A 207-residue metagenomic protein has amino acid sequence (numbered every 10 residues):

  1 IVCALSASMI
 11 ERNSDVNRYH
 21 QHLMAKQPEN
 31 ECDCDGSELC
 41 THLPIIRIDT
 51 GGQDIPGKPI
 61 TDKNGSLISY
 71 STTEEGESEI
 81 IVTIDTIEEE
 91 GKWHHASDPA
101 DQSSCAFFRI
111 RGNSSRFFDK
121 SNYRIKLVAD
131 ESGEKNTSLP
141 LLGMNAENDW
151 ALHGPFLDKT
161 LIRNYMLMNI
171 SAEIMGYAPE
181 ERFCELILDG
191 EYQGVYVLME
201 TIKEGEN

Functional and structural regions predicted by a protein language model:
V2-N207: Phosphate-handling architecture centered on phosphoinositide signaling
